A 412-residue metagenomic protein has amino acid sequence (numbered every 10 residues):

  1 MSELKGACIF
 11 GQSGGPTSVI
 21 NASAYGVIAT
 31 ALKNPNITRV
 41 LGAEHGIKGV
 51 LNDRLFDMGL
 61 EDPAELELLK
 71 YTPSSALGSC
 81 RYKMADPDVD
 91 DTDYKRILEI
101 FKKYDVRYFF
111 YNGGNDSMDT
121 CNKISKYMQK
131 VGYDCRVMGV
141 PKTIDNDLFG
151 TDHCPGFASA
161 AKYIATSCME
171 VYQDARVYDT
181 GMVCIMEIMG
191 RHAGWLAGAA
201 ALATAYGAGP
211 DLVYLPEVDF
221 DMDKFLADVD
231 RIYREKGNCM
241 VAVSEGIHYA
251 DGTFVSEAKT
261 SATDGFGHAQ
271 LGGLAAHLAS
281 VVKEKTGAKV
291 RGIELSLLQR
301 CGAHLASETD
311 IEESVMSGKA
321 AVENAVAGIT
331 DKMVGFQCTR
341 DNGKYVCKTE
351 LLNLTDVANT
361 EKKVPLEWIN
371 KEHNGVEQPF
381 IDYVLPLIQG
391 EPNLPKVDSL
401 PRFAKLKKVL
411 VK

Functional and structural regions predicted by a protein language model:
M1, N52-R107, D116-S117, P155-F157 (+1 more regions): Glycine-rich oxoanion-binding loops at beta->alpha junctions
S2-R54: N-terminal phosphate-binding or glycine-rich loops at protein starts, especially the Walker A/P-loop of NTPases
L4-F10, L69-K83, K142-D152, D179-M182 (+1 more regions): Gly-rich Lys/Arg/Thr-decorated short loops/hinges at beta-loop-alpha junctions or inter-strand turns that position
S13-G15, A43-K48, R81-Y82, G114-N115 (+6 more regions): Short, ordered loop/turn segments at secondary-structure junctions
T17-V27, V50-L51, D93-K95, N115-K123 (+5 more regions): Short glycine/serine/threonine-rich phosphate/pyrophosphate-binding segments that cradle anionic phosphate groups
I100, Y108-G113, D119-D134, M138 (+1 more regions): Accessory alpha-helical/coil subdomains and C-terminal extensions that flank or cap enzyme catalytic cores
E257-K412: C-terminal non-catalytic interaction/assembly regions of soluble proteins
